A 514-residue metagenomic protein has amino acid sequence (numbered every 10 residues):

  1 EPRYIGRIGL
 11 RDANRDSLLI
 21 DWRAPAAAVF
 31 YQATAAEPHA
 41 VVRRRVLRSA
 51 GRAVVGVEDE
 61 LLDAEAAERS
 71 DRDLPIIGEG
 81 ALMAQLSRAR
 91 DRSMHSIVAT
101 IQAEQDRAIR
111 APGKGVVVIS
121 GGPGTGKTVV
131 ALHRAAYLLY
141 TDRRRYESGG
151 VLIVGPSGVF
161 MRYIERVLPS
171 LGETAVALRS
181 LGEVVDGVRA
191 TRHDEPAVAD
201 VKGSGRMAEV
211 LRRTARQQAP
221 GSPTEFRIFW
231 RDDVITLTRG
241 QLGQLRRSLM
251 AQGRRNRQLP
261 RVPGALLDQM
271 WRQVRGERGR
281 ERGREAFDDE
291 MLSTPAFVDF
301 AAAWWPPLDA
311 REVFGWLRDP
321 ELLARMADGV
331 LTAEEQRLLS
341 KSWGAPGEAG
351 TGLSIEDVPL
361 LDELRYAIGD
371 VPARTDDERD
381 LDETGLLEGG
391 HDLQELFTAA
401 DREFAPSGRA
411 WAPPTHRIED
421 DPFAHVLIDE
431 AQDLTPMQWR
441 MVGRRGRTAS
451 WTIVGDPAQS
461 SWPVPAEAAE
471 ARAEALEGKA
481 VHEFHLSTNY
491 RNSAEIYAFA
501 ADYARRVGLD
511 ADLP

Functional and structural regions predicted by a protein language model:
E1-A84, S340, G344-P346: N-terminal accessory nucleic-acid engagement/regulatory domains that precede and modulate ATP-driven motor cores
P2-Y31, G172-Q241, R246, A265-M270: Conserved P-loop NTPase-based nucleic-acid remodeling module centered on helicase motor cores
A50, R69, I77, L82-Q217: P-loop NTPase Walker
L86, E225, W230, I235-H425 (+1 more regions): Conserved helicase NTPase catalytic core signature
S87, G150, V154, A197-S204 (+7 more regions): Hydrophobic alpha-helical scaffolding
R144, G149, G158-K202, R365 (+3 more regions): Conserved helicase motor core of SF1/SF2 NTP-dependent helicases
G150-I153, A177, L331-T332, Q336-S340 (+1 more regions): Conserved catalytic segments around the Walker B and adjacent sensor/switch elements of P-loop NTPase domains
